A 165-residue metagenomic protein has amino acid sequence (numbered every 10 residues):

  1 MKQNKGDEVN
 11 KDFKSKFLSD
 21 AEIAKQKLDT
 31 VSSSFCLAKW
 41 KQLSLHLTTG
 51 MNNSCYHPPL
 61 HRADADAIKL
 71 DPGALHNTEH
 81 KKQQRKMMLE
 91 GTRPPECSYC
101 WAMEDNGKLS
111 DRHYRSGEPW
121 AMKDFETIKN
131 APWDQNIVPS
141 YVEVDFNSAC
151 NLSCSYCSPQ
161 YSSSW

Functional and structural regions predicted by a protein language model:
K2-K5: Iron-sulfur (Fe-S) cluster-binding modules
D12, A21-L28, E126, N130-W133: Alpha-helical context
S15-P119: Accessory C-terminal segments flanking Radical SAM cores
L37, Q84, W133, Y141-V144: A general structural-boundary detector
N53-R62, Y99, E104, N136-I137 (+1 more regions): Canonical Radical SAM [4Fe-4S] cluster-binding loop centered on the CxxxCxxC motif and its immediate flanking residues
I68, M122-K123, W165: Short, surface-exposed linear patches
G107-S140, C150-L152: Recognition helices and adjacent regulatory flanks at domain boundaries
